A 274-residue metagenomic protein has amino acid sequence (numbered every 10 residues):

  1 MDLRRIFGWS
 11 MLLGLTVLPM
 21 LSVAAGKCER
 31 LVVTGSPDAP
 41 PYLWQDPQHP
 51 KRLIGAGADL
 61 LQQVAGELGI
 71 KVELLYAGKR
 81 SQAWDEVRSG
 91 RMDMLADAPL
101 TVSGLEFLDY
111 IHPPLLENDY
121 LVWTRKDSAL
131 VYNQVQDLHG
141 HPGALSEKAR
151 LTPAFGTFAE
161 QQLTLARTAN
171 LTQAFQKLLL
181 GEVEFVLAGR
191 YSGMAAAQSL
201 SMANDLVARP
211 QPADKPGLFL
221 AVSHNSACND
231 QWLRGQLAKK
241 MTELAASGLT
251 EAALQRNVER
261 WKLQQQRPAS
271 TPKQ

Functional and structural regions predicted by a protein language model:
G26-P99, S103-E106: Extracytoplasmic small-molecule ligand-binding "clamshell" domains of the periplasmic binding protein/Venus flytrap
E29-P37, Y42-L43, V135-R150, A238-T242: Short loop->beta-strand "edge-of-pocket" segments that line small-molecule binding or catalytic clefts across diverse
S36-D38, G104, E117-L121, L200-A238 (+1 more regions): Periplasmic-binding protein-like
G55-E67, A149, A221-R260: Extended ligand-binding regions for polar small-molecule ligands
G66, Y76, S81-D93, Y110 (+2 more regions): Short helices/loops that flank or line small-molecule/ion binding pockets
K71, R150-A166, N204, K239-Q274: Ligand-binding clefts/hinges and TM-proximal coupling segments of bilobed small-molecule sensing domains
S81, A98-E106, E184-D205, P210-K215: A ligand-binding cleft/hinge motif common to bilobed small-molecule-binding domains
T124-G143, Q231: Flexible hinge/capping segments at coil-to-helix
